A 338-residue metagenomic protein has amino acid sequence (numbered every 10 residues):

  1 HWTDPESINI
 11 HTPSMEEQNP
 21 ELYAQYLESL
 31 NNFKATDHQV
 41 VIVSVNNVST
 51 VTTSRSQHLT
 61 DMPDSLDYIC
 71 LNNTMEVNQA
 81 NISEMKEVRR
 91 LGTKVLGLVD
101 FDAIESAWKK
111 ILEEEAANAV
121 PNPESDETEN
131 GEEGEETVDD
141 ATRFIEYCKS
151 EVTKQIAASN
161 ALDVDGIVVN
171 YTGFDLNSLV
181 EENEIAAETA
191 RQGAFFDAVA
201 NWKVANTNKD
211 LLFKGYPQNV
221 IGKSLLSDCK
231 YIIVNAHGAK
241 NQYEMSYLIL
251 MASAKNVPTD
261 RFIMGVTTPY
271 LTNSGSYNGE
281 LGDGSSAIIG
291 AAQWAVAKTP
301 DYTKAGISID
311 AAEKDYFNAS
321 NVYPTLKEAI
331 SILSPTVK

Functional and structural regions predicted by a protein language model:
H1-F33: Bacterial Sec-dependent N-terminal signal peptides
W2-S7, A35, S54-Q57, D61: Conserved N-terminal beta1-alpha1 strand-loop-helix module at the mouth
Q25-I42, G193: Short, charged N-terminal beta->alpha structural module
Q39-T50, T60-L66, C70-L248, T259-G265: Chitinase-like catalytic core of GlcNAc-active glycosidases
S49-R55, V77-Q79, N273, F317: Short, solvent-exposed loop/turn elements at domain surfaces
S56-Q57, T74-V77, I307-D315: N-terminal binding-site loop/beta-alpha segment at the start of enzyme catalytic domains that lines or forms
Q57-D61, I221-K223, A252-A254, W294-T299: Leucine-rich repeat
D260-K338: Substrate-binding cleft of secreted/luminal carbohydrate-active enzymes
